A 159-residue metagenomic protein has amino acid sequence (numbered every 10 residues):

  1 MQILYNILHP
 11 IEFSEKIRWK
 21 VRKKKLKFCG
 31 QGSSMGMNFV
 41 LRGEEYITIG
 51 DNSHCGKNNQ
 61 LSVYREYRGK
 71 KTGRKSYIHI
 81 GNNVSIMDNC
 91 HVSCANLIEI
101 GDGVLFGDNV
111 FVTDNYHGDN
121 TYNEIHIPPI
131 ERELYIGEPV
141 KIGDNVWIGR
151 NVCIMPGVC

Functional and structural regions predicted by a protein language model:
M1-D114, G118-D119, P139-N145, R150-I154: Domain-scale signature associated with acetyltransferase and cell-envelope carbohydrate enzymes
R74, I127-V140: A short acidic, glycine-rich active-site loop that binds or catalyzes chemistry on phosphate/adenosine moieties
G118-P128: Short, flexible, mixed-charge acidic loops at enzyme active sites
